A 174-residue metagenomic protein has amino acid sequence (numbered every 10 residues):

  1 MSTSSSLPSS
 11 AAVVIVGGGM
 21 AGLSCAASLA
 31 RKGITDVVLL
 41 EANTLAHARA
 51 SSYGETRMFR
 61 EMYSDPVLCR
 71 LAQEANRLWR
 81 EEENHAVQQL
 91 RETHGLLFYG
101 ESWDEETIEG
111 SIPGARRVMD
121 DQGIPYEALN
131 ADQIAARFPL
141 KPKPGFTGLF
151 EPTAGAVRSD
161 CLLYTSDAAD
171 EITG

Functional and structural regions predicted by a protein language model:
M1-A11, R31-K32: Extreme N-terminal leader/targeting segments of oxidoreductases
V13-V38: N-terminal Rossmann-like FAD-binding beta1-loop-alpha1 element of flavoenzymes
G18-C25, I134, V157-L162, S166: Structured catalytic cores of enzymes that bind and process phosphorylated ligands/cofactors
R31-S51: Glycine-rich FAD pyrophosphate-binding loop
R49-T56, P139-K141: Short, flexible, mixed-charge acidic loops at enzyme active sites
T56-R137, G145-F146: Dinucleotide-binding Rossmann-like beta1-alpha1 core, especially the glycine-rich loop that anchors the ADP
E151-V157: Glycine-rich "substrate-gating" loop/helix at the edge of Rossmann-like oxidoreductase active sites
Y164-G174: Single conserved hydrophobic/aromatic residue that forms the stacking wall/gate of nucleotide- or nucleobase-binding
